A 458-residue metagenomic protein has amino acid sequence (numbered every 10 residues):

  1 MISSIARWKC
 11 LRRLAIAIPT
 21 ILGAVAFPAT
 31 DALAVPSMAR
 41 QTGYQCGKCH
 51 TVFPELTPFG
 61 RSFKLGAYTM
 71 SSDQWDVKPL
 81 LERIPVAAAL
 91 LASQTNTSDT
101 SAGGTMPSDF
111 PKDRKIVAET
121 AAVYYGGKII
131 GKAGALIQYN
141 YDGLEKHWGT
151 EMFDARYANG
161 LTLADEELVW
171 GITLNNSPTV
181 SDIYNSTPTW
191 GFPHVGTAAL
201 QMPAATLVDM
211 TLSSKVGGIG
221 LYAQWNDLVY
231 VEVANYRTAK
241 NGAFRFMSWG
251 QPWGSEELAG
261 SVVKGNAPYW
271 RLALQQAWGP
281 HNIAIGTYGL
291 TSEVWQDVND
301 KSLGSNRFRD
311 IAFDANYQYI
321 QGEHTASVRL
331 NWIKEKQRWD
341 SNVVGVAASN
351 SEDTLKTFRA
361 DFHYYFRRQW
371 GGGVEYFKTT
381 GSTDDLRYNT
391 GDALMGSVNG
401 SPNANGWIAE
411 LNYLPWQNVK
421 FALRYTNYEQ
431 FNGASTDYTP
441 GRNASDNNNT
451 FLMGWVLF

Functional and structural regions predicted by a protein language model:
I2-I18: Bacterial N-terminal signal peptides that target proteins for export
I21-D31: C-terminal segment of classical bacterial N-terminal signal peptides
V35-Q45: Sequence/structural segment immediately N-terminal to covalent heme-attachment motifs in c-type and related
G43-F53: The canonical Cys-X-X-Cys-His
T57-P58, A88-T97, F110-N241, K264-P280 (+6 more regions): Outer membrane beta-barrel
F59-D73: Short cysteine/histidine-rich metal-coordination sites, predominantly Zn2+-binding motifs
S72-L91: Short Fe-S-cluster ligation motifs
D154, L161-L163, G260-V263, Q275-F458: Outer-membrane beta-barrel pore domains
